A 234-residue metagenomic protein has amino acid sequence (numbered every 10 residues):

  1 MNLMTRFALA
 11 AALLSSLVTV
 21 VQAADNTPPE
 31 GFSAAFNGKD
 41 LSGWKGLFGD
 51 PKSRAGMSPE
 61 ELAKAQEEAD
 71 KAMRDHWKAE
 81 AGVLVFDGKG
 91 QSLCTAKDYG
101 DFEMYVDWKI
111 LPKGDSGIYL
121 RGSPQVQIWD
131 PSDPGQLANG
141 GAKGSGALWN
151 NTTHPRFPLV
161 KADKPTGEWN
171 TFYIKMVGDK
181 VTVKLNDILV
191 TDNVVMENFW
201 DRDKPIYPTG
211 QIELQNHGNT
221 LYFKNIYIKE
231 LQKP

Functional and structural regions predicted by a protein language model:
M1-L9: Bacterial N-terminal signal peptides that target proteins for export
A8-T19: Bacterial N-terminal signal peptides
V21-P234: Carbohydrate-interacting regions of secretory-pathway proteins
